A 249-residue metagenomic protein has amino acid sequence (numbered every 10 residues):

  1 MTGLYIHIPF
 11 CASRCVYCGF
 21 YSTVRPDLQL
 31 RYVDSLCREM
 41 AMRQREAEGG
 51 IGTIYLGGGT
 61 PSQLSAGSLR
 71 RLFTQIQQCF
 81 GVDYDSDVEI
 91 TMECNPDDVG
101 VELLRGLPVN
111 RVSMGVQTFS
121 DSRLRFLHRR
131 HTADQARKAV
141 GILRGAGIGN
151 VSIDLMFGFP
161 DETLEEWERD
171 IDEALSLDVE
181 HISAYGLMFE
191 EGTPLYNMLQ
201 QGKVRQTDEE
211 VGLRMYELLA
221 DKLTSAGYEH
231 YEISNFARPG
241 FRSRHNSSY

Functional and structural regions predicted by a protein language model:
M1-L4: Extreme N-terminal starter segment of soluble prokaryotic enzymes
H7-F20: Local cysteine-cluster metal-coordination motifs and their immediate loop/turn environment, predominantly Fe-S cluster
Y17, P194-N197, S243-H245: Short aromatic-enriched loop/helix-cap "lid" or pocket-rim segments at secondary-structure transitions that line
S22-D221: Conserved non-cysteine loop/helix-boundary elements of the Radical SAM core domain that shape
K222-T224, Y228: Catalytic alpha/beta core domains of metabolic enzymes, predominantly
S234-Y249: Accessory C-terminal segments flanking Radical SAM cores
